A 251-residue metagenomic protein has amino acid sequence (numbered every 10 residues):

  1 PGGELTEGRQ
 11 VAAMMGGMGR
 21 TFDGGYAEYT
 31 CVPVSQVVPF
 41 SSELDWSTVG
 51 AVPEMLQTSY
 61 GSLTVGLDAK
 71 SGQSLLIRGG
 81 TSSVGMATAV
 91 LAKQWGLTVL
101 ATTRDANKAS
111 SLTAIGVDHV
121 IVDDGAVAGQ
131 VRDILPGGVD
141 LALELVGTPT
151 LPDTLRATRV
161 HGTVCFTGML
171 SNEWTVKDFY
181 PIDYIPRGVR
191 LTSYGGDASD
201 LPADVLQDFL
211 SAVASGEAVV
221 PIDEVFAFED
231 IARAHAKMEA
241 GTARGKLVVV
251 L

Functional and structural regions predicted by a protein language model:
P1-M18: Glycine-rich beta-strand-centered segment in the early N-terminal region that forms part of a ligand/cofactor-binding
Q10, S74, T98, G162-T163 (+1 more regions): Short glycine-centered segments of the SAM/dcSAM-binding site in methyltransferase folds
S42-D45, D68-S74, P136: Short helix-loop-beta connector
G50-G125: Mid-domain Rossmann-like dinucleotide-binding core that forms the NAD(H)/NADP(H) cofactor-binding site
A126-G137: Short amphipathic alpha-helix with an adjacent loop that forms part of the alpha/beta core around
P149-A218, L251: Glycine-rich phosphate-binding loop and adjacent beta-alpha segment of Rossmann(oid) nucleotide-cofactor-binding
L201-L251: C-terminal hydrophobic helical "lid"/dimerization subdomain of Rossmann-like NAD(P)H-dependent oxidoreductases
